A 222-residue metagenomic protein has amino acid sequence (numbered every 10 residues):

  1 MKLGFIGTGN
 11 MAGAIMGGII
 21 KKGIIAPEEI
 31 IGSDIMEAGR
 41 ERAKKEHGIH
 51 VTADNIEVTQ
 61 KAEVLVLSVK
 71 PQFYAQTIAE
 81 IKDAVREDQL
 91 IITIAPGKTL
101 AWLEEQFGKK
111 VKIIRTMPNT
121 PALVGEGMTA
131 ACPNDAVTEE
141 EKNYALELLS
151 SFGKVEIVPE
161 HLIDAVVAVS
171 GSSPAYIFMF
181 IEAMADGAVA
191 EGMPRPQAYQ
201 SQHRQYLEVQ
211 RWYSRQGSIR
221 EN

Functional and structural regions predicted by a protein language model:
M1-E46, H50-A53, V189-E191: NAD(P)+-binding Rossmann beta1-loop-alpha1 motif at the extreme N-terminus of oxidoreductases
L3-F5, I30, L65, I92 (+3 more regions): Hydrophobic packing within well-folded, soluble alpha/beta domains
I15-M16, I81, M184: Hydrophobic residues within alpha-helices that form the first helical element adjacent to the glycine-rich loop
I30, V58, P194-Q202, N222: Small-residue helix-packing motif on alpha-helices
E37, H47, N55-Q60, V64-A131 (+1 more regions): Rossmann-like NAD(P)(H) cofactor-binding subdomain of soluble oxidoreductases
W102-K112, M128-A165, I177-Q216: Internal alpha-helical scaffold of NAD(P)-dependent oxidoreductase catalytic cores
I163-A168, N222: Short pre-catalytic strand/loop immediately N-terminal to key active-site residues, enriched for Gly-Thr
S173: Aromatic-residue-lined binding/catalytic grooves and analogous aromatic/hydrophobic interfacial grooves in multimeric
